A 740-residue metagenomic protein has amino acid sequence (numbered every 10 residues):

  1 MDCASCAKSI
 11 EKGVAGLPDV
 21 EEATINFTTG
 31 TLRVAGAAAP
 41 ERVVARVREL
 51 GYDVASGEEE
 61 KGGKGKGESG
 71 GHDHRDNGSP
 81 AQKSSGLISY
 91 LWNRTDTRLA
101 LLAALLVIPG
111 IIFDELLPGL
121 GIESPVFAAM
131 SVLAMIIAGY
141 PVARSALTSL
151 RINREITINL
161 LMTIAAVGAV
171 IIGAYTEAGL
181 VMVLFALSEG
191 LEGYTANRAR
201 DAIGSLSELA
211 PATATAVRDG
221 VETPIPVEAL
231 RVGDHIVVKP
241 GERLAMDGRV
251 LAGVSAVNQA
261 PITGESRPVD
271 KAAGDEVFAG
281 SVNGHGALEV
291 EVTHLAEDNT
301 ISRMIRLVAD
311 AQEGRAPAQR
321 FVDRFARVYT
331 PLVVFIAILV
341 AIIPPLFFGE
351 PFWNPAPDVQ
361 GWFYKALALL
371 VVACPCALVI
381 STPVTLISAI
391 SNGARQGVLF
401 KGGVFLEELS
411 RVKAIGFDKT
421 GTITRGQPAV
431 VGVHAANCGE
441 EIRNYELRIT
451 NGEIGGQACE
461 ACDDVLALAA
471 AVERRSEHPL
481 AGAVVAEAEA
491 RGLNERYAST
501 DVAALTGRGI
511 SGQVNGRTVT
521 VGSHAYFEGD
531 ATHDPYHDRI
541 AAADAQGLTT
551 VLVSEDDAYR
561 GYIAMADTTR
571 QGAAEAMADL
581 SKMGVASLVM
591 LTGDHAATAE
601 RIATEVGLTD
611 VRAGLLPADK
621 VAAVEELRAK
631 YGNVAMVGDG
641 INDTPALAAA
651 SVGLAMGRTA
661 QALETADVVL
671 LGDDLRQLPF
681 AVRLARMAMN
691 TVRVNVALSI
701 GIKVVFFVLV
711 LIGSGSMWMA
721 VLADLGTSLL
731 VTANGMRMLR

Functional and structural regions predicted by a protein language model:
M1-S124, S205, G220-P224, S302 (+5 more regions): Flexible metal-binding regulatory segments at protein termini and peripheral loops
K8, G516, Q546-T549, E555-V694: Conserved ATP-binding TGD loop and adjacent catalytic N/P-domain core of P-type ATPases
E21-V34, P40-E41, S205-D298, S302 (+3 more regions): Conserved cytosolic catalytic loops of P-type ATPases
A45, G51-A55, D76-L91, S131-V217 (+8 more regions): Actuator/coupling domain of P-type ATPases
R98-I108, F321-W353, L369-P375, T382-P383 (+1 more regions): Bilayer-spanning, highly hydrophobic alpha-helical transmembrane segments
L116-G119, S145-R151, V167-I172, N392 (+8 more regions): Membrane-embedded alpha-helical bundles of multi-pass transporters
I152, N159, T163, A199 (+9 more regions): Conserved catalytic phosphorylation-site environment of P-type ATPases
V430-E441, I454-S587, A596, L608-A623: P-type ATPase nucleotide-binding
